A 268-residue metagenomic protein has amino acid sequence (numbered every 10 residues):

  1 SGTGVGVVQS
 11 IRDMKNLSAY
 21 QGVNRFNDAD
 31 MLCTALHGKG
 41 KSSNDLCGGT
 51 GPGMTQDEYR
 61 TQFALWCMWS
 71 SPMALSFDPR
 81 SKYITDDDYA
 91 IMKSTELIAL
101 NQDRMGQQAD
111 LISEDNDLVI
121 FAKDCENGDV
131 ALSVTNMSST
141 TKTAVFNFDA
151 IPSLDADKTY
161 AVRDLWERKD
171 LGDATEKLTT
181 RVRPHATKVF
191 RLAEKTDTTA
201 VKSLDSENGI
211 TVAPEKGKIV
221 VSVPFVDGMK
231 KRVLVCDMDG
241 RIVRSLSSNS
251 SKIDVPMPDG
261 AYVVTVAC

Functional and structural regions predicted by a protein language model:
S1-F77: Glycan-recognition surfaces
R60, W66-W69, A74-S76, E114-L154 (+2 more regions): Carbohydrate-binding surface patches
A64-I112, T187-D197: Catalytic cores of secreted or luminal carbohydrate-active enzymes
A109-V130, K202-P214: Surface beta-strand/loop "capping" patches
S139, L154-D157, F225-K231: Short proline/glycine-enriched turn/loop motifs at strand-loop junctions of beta-rich domains
D149-E167: Solvent-exposed beta-hairpin/edge-strand motifs
D173-T198, V263: C-terminal beta-strand-rich structural cap/linker in extracellular carbohydrate-active enzymes
K202-C268: C-terminal outer-membrane/trafficking sorting elements
